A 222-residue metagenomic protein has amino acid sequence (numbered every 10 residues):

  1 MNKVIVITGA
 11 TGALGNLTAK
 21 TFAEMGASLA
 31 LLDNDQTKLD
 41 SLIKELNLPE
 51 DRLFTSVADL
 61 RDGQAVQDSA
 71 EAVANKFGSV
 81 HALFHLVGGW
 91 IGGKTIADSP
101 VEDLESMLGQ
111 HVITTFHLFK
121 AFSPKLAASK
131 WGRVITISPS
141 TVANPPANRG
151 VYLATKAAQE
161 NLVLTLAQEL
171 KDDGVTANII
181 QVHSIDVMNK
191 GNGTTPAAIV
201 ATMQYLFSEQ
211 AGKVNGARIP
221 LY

Functional and structural regions predicted by a protein language model:
T11-G12: Conserved glycine-rich cofactor-binding loop
M25-S41: Conserved glycine-rich Rossmann-like NAD(P)H-binding loop of the short-chain dehydrogenase/reductase
T37, V57-S69, V101: The beta1-alpha1 cofactor-binding region of Rossmann-like NAD(H)/NADP(H)-dependent oxidoreductases
Q67, G88-E105, N148-V151: Conserved mid-core segment of classical short-chain dehydrogenase/reductases
E71, Q110-A128, A167-Q168: Amphipathic alpha-helical dimer-interface segment in Rossmann-like NAD(P)H-dependent oxidoreductases
A97-F116, I135, Q159: Catalytic Tyr-X3-Lys loop
R133-A158, V163-L164, Q168-K171, S184: Catalytic loop of short-chain dehydrogenase/reductase
D172-V175, I179-I180, G191-Y222: C-terminal helical subdomain
